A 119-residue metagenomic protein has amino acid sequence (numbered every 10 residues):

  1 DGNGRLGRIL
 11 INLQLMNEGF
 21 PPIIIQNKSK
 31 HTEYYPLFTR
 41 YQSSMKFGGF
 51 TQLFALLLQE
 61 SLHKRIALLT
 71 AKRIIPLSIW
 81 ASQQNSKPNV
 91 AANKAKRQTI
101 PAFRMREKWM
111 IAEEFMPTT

Functional and structural regions predicted by a protein language model:
D1-L68: Phosphate/pyrophosphate-binding active-site loops
L56, N85-S86: Short C-terminal domain-edge/linker segments immediately following a structured domain
A71-I79, A95-T119: Short helix-start
S82: Alpha-helical residues within the helix-turn-helix
K87-A92: Helix-turn-helix DNA-binding helix
